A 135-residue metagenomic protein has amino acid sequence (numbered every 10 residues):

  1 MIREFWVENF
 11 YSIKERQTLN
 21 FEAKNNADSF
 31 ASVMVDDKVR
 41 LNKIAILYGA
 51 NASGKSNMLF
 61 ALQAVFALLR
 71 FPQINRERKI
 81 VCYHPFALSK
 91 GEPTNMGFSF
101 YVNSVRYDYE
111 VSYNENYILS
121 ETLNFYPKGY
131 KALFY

Functional and structural regions predicted by a protein language model:
M1-Y135: P-loop NTPase switch/coupling surface
